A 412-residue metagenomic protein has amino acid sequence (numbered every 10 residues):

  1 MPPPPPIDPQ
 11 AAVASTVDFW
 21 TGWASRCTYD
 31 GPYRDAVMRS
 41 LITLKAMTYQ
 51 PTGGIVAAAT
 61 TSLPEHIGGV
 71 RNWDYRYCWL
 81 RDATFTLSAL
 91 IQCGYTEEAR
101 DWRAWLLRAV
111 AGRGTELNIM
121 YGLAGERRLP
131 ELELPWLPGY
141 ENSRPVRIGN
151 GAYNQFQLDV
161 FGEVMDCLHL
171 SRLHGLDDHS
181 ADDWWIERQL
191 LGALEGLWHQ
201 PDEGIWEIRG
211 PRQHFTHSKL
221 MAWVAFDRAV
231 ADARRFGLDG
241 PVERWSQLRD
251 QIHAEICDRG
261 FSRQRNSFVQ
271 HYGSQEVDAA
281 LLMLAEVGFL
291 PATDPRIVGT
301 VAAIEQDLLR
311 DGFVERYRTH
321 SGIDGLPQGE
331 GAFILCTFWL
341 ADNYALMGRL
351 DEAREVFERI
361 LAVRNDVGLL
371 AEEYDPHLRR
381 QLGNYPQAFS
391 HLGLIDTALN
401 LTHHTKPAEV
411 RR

Functional and structural regions predicted by a protein language model:
M1-R412: Acidic, mature catalytic/reactive cores of soluble proteins
